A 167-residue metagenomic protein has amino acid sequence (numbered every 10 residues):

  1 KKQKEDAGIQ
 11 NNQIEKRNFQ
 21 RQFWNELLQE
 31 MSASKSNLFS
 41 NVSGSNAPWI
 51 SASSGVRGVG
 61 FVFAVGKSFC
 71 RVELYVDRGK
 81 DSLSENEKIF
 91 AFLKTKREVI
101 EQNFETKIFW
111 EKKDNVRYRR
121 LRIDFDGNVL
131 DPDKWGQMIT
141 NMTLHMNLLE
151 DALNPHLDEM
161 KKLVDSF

Functional and structural regions predicted by a protein language model:
K1-Q20, L149-D158: Non-catalytic C-terminal interaction segments of nucleic acid-processing enzymes
K4, S68-G79, G136-E150: Short, surface-exposed, charge-dense and proline/glycine-enriched linear segments
G8-N128: Polyanion-binding interface signature
A91-F104, V129-F167: Ampiphathic alpha-helical segments that act as solvent-exposed interaction surfaces
